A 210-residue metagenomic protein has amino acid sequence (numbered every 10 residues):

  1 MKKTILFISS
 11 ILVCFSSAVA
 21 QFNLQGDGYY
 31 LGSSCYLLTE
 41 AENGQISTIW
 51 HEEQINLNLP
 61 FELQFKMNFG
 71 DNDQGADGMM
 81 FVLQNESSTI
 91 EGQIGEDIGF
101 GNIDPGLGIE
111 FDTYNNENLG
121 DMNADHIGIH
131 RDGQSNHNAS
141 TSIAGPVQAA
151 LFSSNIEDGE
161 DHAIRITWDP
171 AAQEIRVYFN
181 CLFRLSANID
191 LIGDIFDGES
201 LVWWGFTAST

Functional and structural regions predicted by a protein language model:
M1-N23: Bacterial Sec-dependent N-terminal signal peptides
A20-T210: Polar, low-complexity loop segments and adjacent catalytic/binding residues used for recognizing and processing sugar
